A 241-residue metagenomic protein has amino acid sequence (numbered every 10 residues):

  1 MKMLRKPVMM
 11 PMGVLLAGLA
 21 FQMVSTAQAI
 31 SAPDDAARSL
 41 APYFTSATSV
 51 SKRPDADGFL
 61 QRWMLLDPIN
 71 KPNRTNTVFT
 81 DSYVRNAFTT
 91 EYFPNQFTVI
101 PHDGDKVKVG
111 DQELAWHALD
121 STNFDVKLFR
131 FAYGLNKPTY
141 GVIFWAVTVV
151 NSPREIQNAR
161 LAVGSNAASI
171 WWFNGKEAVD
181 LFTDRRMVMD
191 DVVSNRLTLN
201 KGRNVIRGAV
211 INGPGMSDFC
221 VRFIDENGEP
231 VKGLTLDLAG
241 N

Functional and structural regions predicted by a protein language model:
M1-V8: N-terminal secretory signal peptides that target proteins for export/translocation
P11-Q22: Bacterial N-terminal signal peptides
M23-A27: Sec/Tat signal peptide C-region and signal peptidase I cleavage site
Q28-V126, G208-N241: Accessory carbohydrate-binding/adhesion or oligomerization-edge regions at the termini of glycan-active proteins
T139-N151: Short beta-strands within extracellular/lumenal beta-sheet-rich domains
S152, L161-S165, V210-N212: Non-cytosolic beta-sheet module surface loops
Q157-W172, I206: Aromatic-lined ligand-binding clefts that engage carbohydrates, nucleic acids, or primary amines
I170-R222: Beta-strand-rich ligand-recognition modules
